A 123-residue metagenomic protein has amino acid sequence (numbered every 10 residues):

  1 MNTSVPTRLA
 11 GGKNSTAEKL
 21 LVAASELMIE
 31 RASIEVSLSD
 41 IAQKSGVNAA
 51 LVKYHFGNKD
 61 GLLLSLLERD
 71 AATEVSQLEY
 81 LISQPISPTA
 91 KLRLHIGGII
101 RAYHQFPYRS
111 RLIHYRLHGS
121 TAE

Functional and structural regions predicted by a protein language model:
M1-S15, V22: N-terminal intrinsically disordered/low-complexity leader segments
K19, L27-G61, S65: Helix-turn-helix
S25, V75, E79, R111-H114: Amphipathic, well-packed alpha-helical segments that form the structural scaffold of globular domains
S65, E79-R109: Hydrophobic alpha-helical connector segments
E68-T73: Short, basic, alpha-helical segments at the C-terminal edge of helix-turn-helix-like DNA-binding modules
Q105-E123: Amphipathic alpha-helical segments used for helix-helix packing
